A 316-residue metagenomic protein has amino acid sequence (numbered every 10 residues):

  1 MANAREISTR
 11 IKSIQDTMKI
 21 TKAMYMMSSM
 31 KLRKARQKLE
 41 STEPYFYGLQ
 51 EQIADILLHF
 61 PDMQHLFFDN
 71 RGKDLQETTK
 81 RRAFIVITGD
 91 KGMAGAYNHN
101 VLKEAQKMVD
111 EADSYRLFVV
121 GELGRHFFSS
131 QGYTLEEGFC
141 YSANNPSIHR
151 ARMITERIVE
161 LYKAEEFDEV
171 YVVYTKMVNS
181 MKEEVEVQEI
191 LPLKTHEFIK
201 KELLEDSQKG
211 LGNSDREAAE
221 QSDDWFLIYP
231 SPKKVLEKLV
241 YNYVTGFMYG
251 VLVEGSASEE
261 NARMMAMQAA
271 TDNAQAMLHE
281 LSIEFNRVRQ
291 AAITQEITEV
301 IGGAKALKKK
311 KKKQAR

Functional and structural regions predicted by a protein language model:
M1-R316: C-terminal beta-strand-loop-alpha-helix "lid" module of Rossmann-like NAD(P)-dependent dehydrogenases
